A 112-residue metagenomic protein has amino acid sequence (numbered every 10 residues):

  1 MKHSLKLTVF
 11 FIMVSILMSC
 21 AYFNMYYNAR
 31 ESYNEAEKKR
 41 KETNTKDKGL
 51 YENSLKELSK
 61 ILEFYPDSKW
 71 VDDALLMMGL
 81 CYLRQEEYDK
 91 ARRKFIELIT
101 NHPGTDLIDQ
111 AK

Functional and structural regions predicted by a protein language model:
M1-V9: Bacterial N-terminal signal peptides that target proteins for export
V14-K112: Acidic, polar-rich low-complexity tracts and alpha-helical solenoid repeat scaffolds
